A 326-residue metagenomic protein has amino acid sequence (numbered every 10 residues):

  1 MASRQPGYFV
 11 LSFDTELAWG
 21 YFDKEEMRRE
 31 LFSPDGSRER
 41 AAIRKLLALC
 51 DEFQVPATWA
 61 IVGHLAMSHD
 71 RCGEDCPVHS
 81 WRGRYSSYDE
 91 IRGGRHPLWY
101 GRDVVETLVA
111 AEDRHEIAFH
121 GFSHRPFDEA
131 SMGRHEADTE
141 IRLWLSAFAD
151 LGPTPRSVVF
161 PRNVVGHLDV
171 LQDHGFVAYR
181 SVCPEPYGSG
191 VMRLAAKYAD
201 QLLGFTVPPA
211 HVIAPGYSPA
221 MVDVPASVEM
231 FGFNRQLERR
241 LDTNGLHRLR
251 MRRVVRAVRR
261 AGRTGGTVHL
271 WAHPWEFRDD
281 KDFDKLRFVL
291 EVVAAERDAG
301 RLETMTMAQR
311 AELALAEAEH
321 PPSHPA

Functional and structural regions predicted by a protein language model:
M1-V222, H247-L270, R278-A326: Catalytic alpha-helical scaffold of carbohydrate-active enzymes acting on polysaccharides/glycoconjugates
P225-R259: Aromatic-anchored helix/helix-loop segment that forms the rim or "lid" of small-molecule/cofactor binding pockets
E229, W275-E276: Short, glycine-/Ser/Thr-/acidic-enriched flexible segments
